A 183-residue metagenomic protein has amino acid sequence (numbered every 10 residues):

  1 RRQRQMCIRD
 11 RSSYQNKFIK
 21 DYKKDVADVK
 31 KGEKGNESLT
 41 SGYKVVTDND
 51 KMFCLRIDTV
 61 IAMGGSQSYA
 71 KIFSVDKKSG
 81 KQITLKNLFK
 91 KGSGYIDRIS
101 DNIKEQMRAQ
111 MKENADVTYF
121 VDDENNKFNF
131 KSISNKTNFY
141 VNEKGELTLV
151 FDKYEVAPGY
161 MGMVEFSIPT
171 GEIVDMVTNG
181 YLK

Functional and structural regions predicted by a protein language model:
R1-Q5, R9-K183: Compositionally biased intrinsically disordered regions enriched in Thr/Gly
